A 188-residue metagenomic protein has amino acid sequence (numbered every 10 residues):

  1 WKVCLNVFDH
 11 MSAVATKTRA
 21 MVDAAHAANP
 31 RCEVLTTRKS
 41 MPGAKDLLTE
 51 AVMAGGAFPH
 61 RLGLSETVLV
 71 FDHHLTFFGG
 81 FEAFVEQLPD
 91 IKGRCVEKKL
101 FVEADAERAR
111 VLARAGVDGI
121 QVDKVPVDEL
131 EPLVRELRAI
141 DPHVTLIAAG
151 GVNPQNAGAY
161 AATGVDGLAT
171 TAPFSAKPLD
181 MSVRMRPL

Functional and structural regions predicted by a protein language model:
W1-E103, R110-V111, A115, G119 (+6 more regions): Acidic/glycine-rich phosphate/pyrophosphate-binding loops and surrounding catalytic core that coordinate Mg2+
D105-A106, N153: Helix N-cap/beta->alpha junction signal
V122-D123, L146-V152, T171-A172: Glycine-rich beta-strand-to-loop/alpha-helix junction loops that act as flexible
A139-T145, P187-L188: Short acidic, glycine/proline-enriched helix-loop-strand junctions
L179-P187: Structured adenosyl-cofactor binding patch, chiefly the S-adenosyl-L-methionine
